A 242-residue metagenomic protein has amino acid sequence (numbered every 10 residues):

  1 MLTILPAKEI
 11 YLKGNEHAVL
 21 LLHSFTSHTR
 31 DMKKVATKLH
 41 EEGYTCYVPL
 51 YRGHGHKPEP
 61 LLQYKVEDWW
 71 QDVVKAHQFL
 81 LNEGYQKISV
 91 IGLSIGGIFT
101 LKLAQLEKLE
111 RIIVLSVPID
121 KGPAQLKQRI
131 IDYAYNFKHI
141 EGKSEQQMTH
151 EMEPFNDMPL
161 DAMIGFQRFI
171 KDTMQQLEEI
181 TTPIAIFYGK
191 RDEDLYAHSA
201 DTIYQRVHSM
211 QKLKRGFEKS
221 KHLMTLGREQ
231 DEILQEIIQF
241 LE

Functional and structural regions predicted by a protein language model:
V35, T182, Y196-Q205: Short alpha-helix in the alpha/beta-hydrolase fold that links the catalytic acid
L39-P58: Conserved alpha/beta-hydrolase
K57-G84: Catalytic nucleophile-loop/oxyanion-hole region of alpha/beta-hydrolase and closely related hydrolase-like folds
G92-G96, T100: Gly/Ala-rich beta-loop-alpha elbow adjacent to hydrolase catalytic centers
I113-G122: Active-site nucleophile loop of the alpha/beta-hydrolase fold
I180, I186-Y188, D192: Short beta-strand/loop motif that positions the catalytic acidic residue of the alpha/beta-hydrolase fold
Q205-L223: Catalytic histidine neighborhood in serine/cysteine hydrolases with alpha/beta-hydrolase-type architecture
K219-E242: Catalytic active-site module of serine/aspartate enzymes centered on a nucleophile-bearing elbow/loop
